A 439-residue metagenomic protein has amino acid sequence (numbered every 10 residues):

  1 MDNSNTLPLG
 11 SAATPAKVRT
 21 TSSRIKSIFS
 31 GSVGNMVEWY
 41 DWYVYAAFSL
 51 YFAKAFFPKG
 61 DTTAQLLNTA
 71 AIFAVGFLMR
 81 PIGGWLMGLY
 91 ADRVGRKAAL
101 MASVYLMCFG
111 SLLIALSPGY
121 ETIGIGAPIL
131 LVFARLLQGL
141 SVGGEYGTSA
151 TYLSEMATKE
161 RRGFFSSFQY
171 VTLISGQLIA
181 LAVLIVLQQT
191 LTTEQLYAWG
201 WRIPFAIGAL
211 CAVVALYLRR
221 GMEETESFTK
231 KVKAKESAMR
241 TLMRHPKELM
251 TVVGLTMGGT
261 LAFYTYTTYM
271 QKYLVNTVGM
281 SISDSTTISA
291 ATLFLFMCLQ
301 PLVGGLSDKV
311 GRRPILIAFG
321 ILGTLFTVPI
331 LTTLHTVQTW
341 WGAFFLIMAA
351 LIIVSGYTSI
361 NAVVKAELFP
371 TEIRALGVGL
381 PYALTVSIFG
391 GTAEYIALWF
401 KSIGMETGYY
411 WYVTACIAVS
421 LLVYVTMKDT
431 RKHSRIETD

Functional and structural regions predicted by a protein language model:
Y45-A46, P246-F296, F389-E394: Extracytoplasmic gate region of multi-pass secondary transporters
S49-I82: Extracellular/periplasmic helix-loop-helix junction of adjacent transmembrane segments in MFS-like secondary
P58, Y105-G124, I321-V337: C-terminal ends and interior cores of transmembrane alpha-helices in multi-pass membrane transporters/permeases
G84-R96, Q300-R312: Helix-to-loop junctions at the C-terminal end of transmembrane segments in multipass secondary transporters
R93-Y105, K309-G320: Cytoplasmic membrane-interface "Motif A"-like loop-to-helix N-cap segments of 12-TM Major Facilitator Superfamily
F164-Q188, L380-A393: Glycine-rich segments within core transmembrane alpha-helices of 12-TM secondary carriers
A215-M222, V364, A415-D439: Multi-pass alpha-helical transporter architecture, strongest for 12-TM Major Facilitator/SLC carriers used
R313-I360: C-terminal transmembrane helical hairpin of 12-TM major facilitator-type secondary transporters
